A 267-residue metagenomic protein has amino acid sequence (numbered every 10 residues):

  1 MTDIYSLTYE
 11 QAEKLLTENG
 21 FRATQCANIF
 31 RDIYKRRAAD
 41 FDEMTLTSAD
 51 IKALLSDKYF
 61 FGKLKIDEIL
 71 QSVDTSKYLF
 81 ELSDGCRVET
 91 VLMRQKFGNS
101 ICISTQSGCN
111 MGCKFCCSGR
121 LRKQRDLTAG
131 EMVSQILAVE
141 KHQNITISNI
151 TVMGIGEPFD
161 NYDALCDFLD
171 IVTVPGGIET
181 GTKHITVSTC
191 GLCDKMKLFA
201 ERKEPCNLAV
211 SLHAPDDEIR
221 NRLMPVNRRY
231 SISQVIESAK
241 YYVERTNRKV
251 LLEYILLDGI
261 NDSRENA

Functional and structural regions predicted by a protein language model:
M1-N99: Flexible, acidic/Gly-rich N-terminal and inter-domain linker regions that tether and position cofactor-handling modules
E10-E18, R31, A49, A53-D57 (+7 more regions): Replace "anionic and nucleotidyl ligands
L70-S72, S104-T105, S118, S188 (+1 more regions): Short linear Ser/Thr-Pro motifs
L82, S107-C109, L212-A214: Short, small-residue-rich loop/turn micro-motifs
R94-E131: Canonical Radical SAM [4Fe-4S] cluster-binding loop centered on the CxxxCxxC motif and its immediate flanking residues
G119-N149: Conserved alpha-helical substructure of the radical SAM core
E140-N149, G154-A267: Conserved AdoMet/S-adenosylmethionine-binding subsite of the radical SAM
